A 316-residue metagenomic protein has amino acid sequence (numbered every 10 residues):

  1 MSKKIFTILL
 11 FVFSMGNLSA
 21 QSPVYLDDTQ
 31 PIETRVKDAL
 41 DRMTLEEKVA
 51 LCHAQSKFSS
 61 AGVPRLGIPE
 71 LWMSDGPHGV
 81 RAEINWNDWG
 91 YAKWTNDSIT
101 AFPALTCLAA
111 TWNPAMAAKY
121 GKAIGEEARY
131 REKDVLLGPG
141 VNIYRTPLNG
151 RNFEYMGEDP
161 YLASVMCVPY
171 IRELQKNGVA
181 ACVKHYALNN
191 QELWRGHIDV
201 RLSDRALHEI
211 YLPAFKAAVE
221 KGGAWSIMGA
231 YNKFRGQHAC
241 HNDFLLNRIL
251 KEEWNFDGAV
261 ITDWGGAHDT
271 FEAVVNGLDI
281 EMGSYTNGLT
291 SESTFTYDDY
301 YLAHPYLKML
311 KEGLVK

Functional and structural regions predicted by a protein language model:
M1-P23: Bacterial Sec-dependent N-terminal signal peptides
Q21-K316: Glycoside hydrolase catalytic-domain context in secreted enzymes
